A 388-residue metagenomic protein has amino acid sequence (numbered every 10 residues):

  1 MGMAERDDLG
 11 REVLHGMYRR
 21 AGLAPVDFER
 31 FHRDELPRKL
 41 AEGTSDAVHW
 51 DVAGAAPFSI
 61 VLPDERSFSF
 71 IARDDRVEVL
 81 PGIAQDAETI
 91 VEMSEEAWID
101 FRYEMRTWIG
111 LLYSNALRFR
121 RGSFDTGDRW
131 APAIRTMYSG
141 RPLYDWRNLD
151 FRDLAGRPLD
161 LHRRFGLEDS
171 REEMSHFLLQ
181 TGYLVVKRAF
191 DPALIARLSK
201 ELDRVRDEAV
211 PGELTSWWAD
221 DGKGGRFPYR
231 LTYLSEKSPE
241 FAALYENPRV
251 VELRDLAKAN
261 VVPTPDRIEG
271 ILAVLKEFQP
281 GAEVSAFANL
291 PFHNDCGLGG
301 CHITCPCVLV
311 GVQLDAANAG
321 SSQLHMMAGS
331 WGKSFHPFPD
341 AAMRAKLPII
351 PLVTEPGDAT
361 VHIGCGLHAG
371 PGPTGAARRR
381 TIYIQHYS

Functional and structural regions predicted by a protein language model:
G2-D169: Feature captures hydrophobic
D75, L80, S199-R204, M326-A328: Short Gly/aromatic-enriched secondary-structure transition segments
W98-I99, R118, G297-L298, T360 (+1 more regions): Histidine-centered metal-chelating micro-motifs
R118-F119, V185, V361, Y383: Hydrophobic beta-strand signal
A155-S175, L179-Q180, K187-L290: Non-heme Fe(II)-dependent double-stranded beta-helix
E252-D255, A282-V353: Catalytic core of non-heme Fe(II) oxygenases with the double-stranded beta-helix
K276-F278, G329-K333, Q385-S388: Short edge-strand/loop segments of extracellular domains
H336-S388: Catalytic core of Fe(II)/2-oxoglutarate
